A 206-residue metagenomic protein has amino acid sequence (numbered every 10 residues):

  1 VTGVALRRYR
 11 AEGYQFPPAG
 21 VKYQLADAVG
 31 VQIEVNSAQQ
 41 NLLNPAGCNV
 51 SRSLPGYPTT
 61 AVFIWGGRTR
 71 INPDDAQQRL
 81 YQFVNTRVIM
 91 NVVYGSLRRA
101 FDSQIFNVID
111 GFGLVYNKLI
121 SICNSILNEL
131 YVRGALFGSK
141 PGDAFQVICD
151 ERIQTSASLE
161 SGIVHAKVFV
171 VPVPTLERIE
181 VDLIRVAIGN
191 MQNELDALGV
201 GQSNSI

Functional and structural regions predicted by a protein language model:
V1-I206: Structured, hydrophobic secondary-structure cores that serve as assembly/anchoring elements
